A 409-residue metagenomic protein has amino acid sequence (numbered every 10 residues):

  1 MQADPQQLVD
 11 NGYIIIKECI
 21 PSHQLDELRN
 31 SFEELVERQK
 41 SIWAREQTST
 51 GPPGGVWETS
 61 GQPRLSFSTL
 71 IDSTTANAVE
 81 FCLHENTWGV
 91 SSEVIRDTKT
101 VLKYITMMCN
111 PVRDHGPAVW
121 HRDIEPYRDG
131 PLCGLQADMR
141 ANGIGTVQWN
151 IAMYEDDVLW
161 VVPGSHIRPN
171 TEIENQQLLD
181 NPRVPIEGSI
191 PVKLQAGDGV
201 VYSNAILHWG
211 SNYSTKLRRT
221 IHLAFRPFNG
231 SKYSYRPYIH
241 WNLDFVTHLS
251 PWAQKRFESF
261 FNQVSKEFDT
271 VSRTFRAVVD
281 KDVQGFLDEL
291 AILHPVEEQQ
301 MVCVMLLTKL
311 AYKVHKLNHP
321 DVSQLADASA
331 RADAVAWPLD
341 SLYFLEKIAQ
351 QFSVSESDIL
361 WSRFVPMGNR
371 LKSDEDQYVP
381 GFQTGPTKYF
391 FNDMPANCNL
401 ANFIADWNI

Functional and structural regions predicted by a protein language model:
Q2-D10, K17-L132, F382: Non-heme Fe(II)-dependent double-stranded beta-helix
Y13, Y104, I144-Q148, D156 (+3 more regions): Extracellular structured ligand-interaction cores
H23, H166-P169, H208, K216-L217: Short, surface-exposed beta-strand-loop junctions and turns on beta-sheet-rich folds
T74-E80, Q136-A137, I186-I190, G210: Active-site rim elements
N110, H166-P169, F225-G230: Short edge-strand/loop segments of extracellular domains
H115-I190, K232-Y238: Catalytic core of non-heme Fe(II) oxygenases with the double-stranded beta-helix
L194-H208: Conserved metal-binding segment of the jelly-roll/cupin
I206-I409: Non-heme Fe(II)/2-oxoglutarate
